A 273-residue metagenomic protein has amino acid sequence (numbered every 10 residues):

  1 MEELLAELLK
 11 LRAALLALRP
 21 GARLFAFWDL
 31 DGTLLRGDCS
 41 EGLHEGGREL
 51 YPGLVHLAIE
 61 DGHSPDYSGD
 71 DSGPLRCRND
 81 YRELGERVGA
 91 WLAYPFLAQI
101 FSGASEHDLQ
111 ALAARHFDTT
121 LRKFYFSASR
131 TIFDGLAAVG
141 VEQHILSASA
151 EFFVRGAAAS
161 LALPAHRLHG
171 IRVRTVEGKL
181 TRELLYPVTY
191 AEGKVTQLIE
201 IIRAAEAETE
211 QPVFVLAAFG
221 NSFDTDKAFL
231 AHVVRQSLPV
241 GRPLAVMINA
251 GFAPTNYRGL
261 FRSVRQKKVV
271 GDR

Functional and structural regions predicted by a protein language model:
M1-L30, L35-G42, L50, H56-L57: Non-catalytic pre-domain segments flanking phosphatase-related domains
E2-F25, H107-R273: C-terminal cap/substrate-recognition subdomain and adjoining C-terminal extension of metal-dependent phosphatase-like
G32, G62, G178-K179: Detector for glycine-centered tight turns/loop "hinges" at secondary-structure junctions
S40, E45-G135: A metal-dependent, Asp-based hydrolase signature
